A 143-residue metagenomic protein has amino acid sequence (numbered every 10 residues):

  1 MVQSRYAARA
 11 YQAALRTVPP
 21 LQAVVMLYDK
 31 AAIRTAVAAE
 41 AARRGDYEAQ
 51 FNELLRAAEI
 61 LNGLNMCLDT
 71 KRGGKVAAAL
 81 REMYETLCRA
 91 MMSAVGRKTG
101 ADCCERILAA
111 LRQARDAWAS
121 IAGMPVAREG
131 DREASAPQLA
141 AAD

Functional and structural regions predicted by a protein language model:
M1-T17, D102-D143: Short terminal interaction segments
A13-M26, A32-V37: Long, hydrophobic N-terminal alpha-helical segment
L27-K30, R34, E53-R56, I60 (+3 more regions): Amphipathic, well-ordered alpha-helical segments in soluble domains
Q50, A57, C103-I107: Solenoid-repeat scaffolds in large eukaryotic assemblies
G63-A78: Short, solvent-exposed, charged loop/turn and helix-capping segments that join or cap alpha-helices on peripheral
S93-C103: Membrane-helix boundary connector in multi-pass membrane proteins
